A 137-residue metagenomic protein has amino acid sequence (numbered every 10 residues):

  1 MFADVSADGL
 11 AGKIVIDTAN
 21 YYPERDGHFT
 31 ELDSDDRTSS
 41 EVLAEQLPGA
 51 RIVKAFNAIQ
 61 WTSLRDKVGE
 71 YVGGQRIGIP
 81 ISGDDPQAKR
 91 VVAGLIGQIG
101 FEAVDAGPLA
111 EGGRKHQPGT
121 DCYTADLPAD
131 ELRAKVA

Functional and structural regions predicted by a protein language model:
M1, S63, V91: Phosphate- and divalent-cation-binding pockets in alpha/beta enzyme and binding domains that engage nucleotide-derived
M1-A11: Short amphipathic alpha-helices and their capping/turn segments at secondary-structure boundaries
A3, E45, G94: Short, well-ordered alpha-helices that flank and scaffold nucleotide-derived cofactor binding pockets
V5, G27, I59, V104 (+1 more regions): Residue-level signal for pocket-adjacent positions within structured domains
L10-I14, T18-E70, A88: Rossmann-fold NAD(P)-binding glycine/threonine-rich loop
G74-A137: Active-site-lining helix/loop region of Rossmann-like oxidoreductase modules
